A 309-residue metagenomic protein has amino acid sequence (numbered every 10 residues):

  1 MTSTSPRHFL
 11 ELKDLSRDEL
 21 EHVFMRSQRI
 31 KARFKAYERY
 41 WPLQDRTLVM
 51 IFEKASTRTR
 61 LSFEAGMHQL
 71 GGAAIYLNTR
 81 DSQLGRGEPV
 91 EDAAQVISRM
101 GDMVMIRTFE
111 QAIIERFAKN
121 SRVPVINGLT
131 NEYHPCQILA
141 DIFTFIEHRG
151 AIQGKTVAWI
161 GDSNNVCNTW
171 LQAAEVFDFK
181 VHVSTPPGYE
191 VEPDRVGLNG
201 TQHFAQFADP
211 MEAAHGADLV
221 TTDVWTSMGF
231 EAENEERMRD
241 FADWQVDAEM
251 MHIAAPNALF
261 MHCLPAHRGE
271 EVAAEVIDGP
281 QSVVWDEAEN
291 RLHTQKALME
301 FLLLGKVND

Functional and structural regions predicted by a protein language model:
M1-L61, A65, Y133: Positively charged, low-complexity intrinsically disordered leader regions
T47-L48, F52-M100: Active-site cofactor/substrate anionic-group-binding motifs, chiefly glycine- and Lys/Arg-rich phosphate-binding loops
E53-A65, E147-T222: Glycine-rich phosphate/diphosphate-binding loop of Rossmann-like nucleotide-binding domains
L70, M100, N120-S121, F177 (+3 more regions): Short, structured coil segments at secondary-structure junctions
A94-I97, G101-A173, H262: Anion-binding alpha/beta catalytic cores of soluble intermediary-metabolism enzymes, centered on
N199-E275: Rossmann-like adenosine-cofactor binding region
N257-A258, C263-D309: Adenosine-phosphate binding glycine-rich loop
